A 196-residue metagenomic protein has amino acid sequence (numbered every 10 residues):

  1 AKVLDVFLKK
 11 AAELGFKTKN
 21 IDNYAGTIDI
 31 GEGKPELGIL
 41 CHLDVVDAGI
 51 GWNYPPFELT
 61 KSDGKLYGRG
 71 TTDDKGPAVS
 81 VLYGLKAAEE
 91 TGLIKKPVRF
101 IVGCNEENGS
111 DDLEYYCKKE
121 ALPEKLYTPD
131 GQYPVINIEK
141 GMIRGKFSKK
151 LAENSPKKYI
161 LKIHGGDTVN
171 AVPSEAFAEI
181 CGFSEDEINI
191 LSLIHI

Functional and structural regions predicted by a protein language model:
A1-R69, T91-I94: Acidic/His- and Gly-rich active-site-bordering loop/insert found across diverse amide/peptide-bond hydrolases
F7, I194-I196: Aromatic/hydrophobic pocket-lining residues that form π-stacking "cages" and hydrophobic walls in ligand
I21-N23, G103, I163: Conserved beta-strand termini and adjacent loop/short-helix elements that scaffold enzyme active sites in alpha/beta
G33-G38, S62-D63, I94-V98, A121-K125 (+2 more regions): Short coil/turn connectors at secondary-structure junctions
I39, K61-E107, K146-L151, A176-S184: Alpha-helical metal-binding/catalytic segments enriched in His/Glu/Asp
H42-D44, N105, Q132: Active-site beta-loop-alpha junctions enriched in small/polar residues
E107, L113-I194: Midchain, well-structured core segments that form catalytic/ion-binding scaffolds
